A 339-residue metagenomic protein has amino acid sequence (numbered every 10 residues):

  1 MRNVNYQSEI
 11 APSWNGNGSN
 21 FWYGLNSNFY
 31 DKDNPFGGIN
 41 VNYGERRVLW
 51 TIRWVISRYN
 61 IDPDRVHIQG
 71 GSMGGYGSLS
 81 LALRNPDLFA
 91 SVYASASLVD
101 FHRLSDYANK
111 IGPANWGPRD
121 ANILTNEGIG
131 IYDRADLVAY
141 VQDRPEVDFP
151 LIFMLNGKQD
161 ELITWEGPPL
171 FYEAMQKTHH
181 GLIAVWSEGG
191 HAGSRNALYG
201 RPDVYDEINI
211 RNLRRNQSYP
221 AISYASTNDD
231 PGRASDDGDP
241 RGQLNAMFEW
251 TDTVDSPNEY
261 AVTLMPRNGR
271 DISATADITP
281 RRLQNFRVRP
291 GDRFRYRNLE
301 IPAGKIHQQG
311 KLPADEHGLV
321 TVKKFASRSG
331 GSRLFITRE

Functional and structural regions predicted by a protein language model:
M1-N3, N20-L25, L79-L81, V92-A94 (+2 more regions): Short, solvent-exposed loop/turn and secondary-structure capping segments
M1-W50: Active-site machinery of serine-nucleophile hydrolases
N5-E9, I61-V66, N85-S91, V147-I152 (+1 more regions): Loop/turn elements at helix/coil->beta-strand transitions in domains of secreted/extracellular proteins
D31-S72, L88: Gly/Ser-rich "nucleophile elbow"/oxyanion-hole loop immediately N-terminal to the catalytic nucleophile in hydrolases
G38-R46, L83, L162-E166: Soluble non-cytosolic domains of exported or imported proteins
P63-N122: Primarily recognizes the serine-hydrolase "nucleophile elbow" in alpha/beta-hydrolase and SGNH/GDSL folds
D100-L213: The feature captures the conserved acid-bearing segment of alpha/beta-hydrolase catalytic domains
K177-E339: Alpha/beta-hydrolase-fold serine-hydrolase catalytic core, especially in secreted/extracellular enzymes
